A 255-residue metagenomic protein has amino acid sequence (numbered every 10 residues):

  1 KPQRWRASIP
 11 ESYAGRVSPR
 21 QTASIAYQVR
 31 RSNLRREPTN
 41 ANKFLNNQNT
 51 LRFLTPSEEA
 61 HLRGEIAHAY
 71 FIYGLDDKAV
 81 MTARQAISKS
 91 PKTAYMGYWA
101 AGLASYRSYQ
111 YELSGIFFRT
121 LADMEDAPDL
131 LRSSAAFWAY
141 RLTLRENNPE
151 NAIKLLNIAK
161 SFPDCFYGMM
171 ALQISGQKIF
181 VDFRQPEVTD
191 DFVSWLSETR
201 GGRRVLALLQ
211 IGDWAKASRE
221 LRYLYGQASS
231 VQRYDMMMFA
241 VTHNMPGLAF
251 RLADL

Functional and structural regions predicted by a protein language model:
K1-L255: Cell-wall glycan-active module
